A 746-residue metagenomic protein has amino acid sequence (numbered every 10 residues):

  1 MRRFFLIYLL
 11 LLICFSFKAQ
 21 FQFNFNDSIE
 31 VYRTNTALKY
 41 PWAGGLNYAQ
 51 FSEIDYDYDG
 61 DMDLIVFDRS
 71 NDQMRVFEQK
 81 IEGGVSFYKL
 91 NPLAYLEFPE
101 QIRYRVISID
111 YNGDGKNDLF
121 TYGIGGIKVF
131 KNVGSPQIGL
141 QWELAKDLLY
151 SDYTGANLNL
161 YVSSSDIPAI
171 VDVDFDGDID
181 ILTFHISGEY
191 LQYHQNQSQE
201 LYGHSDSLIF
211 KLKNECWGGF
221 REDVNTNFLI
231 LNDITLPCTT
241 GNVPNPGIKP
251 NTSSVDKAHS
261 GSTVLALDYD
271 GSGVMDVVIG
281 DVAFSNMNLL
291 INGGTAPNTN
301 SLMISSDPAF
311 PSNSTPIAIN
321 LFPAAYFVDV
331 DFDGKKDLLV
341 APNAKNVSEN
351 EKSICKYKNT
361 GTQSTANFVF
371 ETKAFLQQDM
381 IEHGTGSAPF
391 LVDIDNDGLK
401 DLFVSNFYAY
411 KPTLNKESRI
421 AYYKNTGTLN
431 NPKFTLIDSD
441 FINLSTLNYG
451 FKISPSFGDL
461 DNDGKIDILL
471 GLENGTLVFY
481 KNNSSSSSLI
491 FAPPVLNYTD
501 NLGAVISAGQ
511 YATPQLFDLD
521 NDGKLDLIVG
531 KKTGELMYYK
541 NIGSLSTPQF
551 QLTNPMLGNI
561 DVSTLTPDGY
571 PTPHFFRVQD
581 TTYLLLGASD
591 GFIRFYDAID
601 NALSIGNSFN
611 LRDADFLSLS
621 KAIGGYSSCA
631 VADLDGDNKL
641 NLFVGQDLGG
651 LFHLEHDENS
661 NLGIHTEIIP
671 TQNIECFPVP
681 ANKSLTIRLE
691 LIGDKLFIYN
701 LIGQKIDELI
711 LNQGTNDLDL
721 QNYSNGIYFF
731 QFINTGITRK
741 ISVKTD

Functional and structural regions predicted by a protein language model:
M1-N24, I664-H665, Q704, I727-F729 (+2 more regions): Bacterial Sec-dependent N-terminal signal peptides
R2-R3, K116, K452, K465 (+4 more regions): Basic side chains
F5-L11, D61, I181, K524 (+11 more regions): Acidic/proline-rich low-complexity IDRs
L6-I7, D333, T362, T428 (+4 more regions): Short amphipathic alpha-helical "recognition" segments used for binding
Q20-I664: Beta-propeller-forming repeat regions
E667-D746: C-terminal outer-membrane/trafficking sorting elements
